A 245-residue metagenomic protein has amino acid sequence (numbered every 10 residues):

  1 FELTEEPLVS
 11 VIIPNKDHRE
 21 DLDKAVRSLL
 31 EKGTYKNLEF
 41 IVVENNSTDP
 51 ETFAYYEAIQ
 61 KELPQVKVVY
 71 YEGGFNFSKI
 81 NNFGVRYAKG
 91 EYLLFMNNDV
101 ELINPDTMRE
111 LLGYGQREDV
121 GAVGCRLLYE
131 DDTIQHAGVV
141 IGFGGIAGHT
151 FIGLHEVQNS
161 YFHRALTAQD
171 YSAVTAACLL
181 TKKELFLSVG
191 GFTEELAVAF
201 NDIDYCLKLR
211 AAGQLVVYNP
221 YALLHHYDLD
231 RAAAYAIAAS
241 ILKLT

Functional and structural regions predicted by a protein language model:
F1-E31: N-proximal low-complexity "stem/linker" segments adjacent to membrane-targeting elements
L30-E72: Acidic donor-binding segment of Leloir-type glycosyltransferases
E72-I80, V85-A88, L102-I103, V198-A199: A short, glycine-/small-residue-rich helix N-cap motif at loop->alpha-helix starts within glycosyltransferase
N76-K79, R86, G142-E184, S188: A recurrent flexible, glycine/aromatic-enriched loop bordering the glycosyltransferase active site that acts as
L93: Short aromatic/hydrophobic "clamp" motif used to bind/position activated sugar donors
V100-I146: Conserved donor NDP-sugar-binding/catalytic core segment of glycosyltransferases
E101, A168-Y218, A222-H225, A238: Donor nucleotide-sugar recognition loop
A236-T245: Catalytic core of nucleotide-sugar-dependent glycosyltransferases
